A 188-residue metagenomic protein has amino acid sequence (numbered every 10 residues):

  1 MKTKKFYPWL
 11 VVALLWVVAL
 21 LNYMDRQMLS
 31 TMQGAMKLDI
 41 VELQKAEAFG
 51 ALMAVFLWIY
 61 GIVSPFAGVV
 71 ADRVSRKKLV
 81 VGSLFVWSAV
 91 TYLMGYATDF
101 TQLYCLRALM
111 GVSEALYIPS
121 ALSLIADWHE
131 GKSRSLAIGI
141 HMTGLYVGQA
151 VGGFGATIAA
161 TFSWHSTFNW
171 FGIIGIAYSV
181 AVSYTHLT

Functional and structural regions predicted by a protein language model:
L14-L38: Extracytoplasmic
Q27, L57-P65, Q149-A150: Residue-level signature of mid-helix packing/kink "hotspots" within the transmembrane helices of 12-pass Major
Q33-G61: Extracellular/periplasmic helix-loop-helix junction of adjacent transmembrane segments in MFS-like secondary
V63-Y96: Conserved MFS/SLC helix-loop-helix module at the cytosolic interface between two early adjacent transmembrane helices
V90, T101-L109: Paired small-residue
L106-T143: Cytoplasmic helix-loop-helix junction between adjacent transmembrane helices in 12-TM secondary transporters
F168-S183: Symmetry-related core transmembrane helices of the 12-TM Major Facilitator Superfamily/SLC fold
T185-T188: Conserved small/polar residues in nucleotide/adenosyl-binding loops
